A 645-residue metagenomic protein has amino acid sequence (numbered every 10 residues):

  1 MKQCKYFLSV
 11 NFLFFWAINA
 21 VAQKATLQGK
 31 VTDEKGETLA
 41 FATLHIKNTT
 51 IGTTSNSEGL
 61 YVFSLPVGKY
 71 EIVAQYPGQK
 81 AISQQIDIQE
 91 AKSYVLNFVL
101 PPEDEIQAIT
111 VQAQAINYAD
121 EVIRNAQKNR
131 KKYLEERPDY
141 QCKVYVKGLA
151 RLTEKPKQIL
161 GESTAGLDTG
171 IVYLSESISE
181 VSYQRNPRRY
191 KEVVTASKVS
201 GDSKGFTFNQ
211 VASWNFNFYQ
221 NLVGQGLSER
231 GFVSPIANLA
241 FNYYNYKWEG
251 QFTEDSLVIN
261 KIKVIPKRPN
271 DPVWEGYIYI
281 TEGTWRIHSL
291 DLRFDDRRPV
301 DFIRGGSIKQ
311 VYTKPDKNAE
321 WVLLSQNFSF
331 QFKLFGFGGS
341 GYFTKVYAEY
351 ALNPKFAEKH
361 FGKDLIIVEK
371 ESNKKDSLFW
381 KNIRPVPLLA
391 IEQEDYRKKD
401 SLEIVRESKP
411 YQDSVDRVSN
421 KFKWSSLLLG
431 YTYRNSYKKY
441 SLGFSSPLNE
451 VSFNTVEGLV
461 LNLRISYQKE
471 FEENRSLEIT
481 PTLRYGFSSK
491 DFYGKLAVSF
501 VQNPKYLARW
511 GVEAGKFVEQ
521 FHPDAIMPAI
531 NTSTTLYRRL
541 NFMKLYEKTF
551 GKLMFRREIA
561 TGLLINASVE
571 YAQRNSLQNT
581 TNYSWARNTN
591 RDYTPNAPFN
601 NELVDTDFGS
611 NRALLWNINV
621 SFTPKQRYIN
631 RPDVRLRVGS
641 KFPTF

Functional and structural regions predicted by a protein language model:
Q23, Q28-L39: Structural motif
G36-A40, V62-K69: Short Pro-Gly-centered beta-turn/loop motif in secreted/extracellular proteins
I46-N48, E71-Q85: A short, solvent-exposed loop/turn motif at the edges and junctions of modular extracellular/periplasmic domains
T49-L60: Short, acidic Ser/Thr/Gly-rich low-complexity loop/linker segments typical of extracellular and cell-surface proteins
T110-K261, I265-V273, F335-S452, V569-N617 (+2 more regions): Structured extracytoplasmic
V111, D291-D296, Y440-F453, N474-V498 (+3 more regions): Transmembrane beta-strand segments that form the barrel wall of outer-membrane beta-barrel proteins
V144-V146, I465, P481-Y485, W510-V518 (+5 more regions): Transmembrane beta-barrel strands of outer-membrane/channel proteins
F302-I303, F330-G341, N503-R557, S576-Y593 (+2 more regions): Outer-membrane beta-barrel translocator/channel fold
